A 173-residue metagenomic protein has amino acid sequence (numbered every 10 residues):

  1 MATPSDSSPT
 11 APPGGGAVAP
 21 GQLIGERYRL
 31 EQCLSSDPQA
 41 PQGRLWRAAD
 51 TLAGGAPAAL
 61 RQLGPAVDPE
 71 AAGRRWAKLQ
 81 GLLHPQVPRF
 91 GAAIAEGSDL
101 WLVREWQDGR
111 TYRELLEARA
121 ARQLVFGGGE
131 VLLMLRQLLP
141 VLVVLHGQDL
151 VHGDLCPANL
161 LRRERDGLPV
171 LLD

Functional and structural regions predicted by a protein language model:
A49-A56: Conserved N-lobe loop of protein kinases adjacent to the ATP-binding glycine-rich P-loop
A66-G81: AlphaC helix of the eukaryotic protein kinase fold
L83-V87: Flexible N-lobe loop architecture of eukaryotic-like protein kinase catalytic domains
A93: Activation-segment/catalytic-loop signature of the eukaryotic protein kinase fold
G97-T111: Conserved short submotifs of the Hanks-type protein kinase catalytic core that shape the nucleotide-binding pocket
Y112-V125: AlphaC helix of the protein kinase catalytic domain
M134-L135: Activation segment signature within eukaryotic-like protein kinase domains
L142, H146-R163: Catalytic-loop of the protein kinase fold
